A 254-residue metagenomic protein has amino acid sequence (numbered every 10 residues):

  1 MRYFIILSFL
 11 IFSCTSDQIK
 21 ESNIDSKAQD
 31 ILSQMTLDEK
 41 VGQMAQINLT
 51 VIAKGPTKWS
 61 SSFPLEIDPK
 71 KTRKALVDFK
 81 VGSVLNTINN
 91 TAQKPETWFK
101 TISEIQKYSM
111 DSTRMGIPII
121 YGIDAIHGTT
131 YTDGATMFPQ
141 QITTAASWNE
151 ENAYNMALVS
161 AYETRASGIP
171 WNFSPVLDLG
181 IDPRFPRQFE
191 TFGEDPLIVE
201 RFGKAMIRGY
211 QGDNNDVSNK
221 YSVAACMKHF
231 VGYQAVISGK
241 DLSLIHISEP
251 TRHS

Functional and structural regions predicted by a protein language model:
M1-E21: Bacterial Sec-dependent N-terminal signal peptides
Y3, H253-S254: Positively charged, low-complexity intrinsically disordered regions
C14-S248, R252: Glycoside hydrolase catalytic-domain context in secreted enzymes
